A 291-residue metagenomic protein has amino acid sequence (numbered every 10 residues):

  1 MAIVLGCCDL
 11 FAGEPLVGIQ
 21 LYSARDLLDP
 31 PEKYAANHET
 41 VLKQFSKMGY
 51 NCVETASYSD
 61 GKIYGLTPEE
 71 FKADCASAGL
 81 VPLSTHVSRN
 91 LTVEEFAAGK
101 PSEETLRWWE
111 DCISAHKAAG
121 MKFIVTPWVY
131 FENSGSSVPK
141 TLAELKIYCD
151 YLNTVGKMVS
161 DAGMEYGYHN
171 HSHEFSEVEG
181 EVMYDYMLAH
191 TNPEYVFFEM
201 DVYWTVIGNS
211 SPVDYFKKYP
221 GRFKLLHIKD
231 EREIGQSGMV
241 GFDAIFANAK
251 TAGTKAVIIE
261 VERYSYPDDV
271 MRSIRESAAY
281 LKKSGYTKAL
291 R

Functional and structural regions predicted by a protein language model:
M1-D9: Bacterial N-terminal signal peptides
C8-K122, R275, A279-R291: N-terminal pre-domain/capping segments
P15-L21, V53-T55, P82-V87, I124-T126 (+4 more regions): Hydrophobic faces of well-ordered beta-strands that scaffold small-molecule active sites in alpha/beta enzyme cores
R25-Y34, T55-P68, R89-L106, F131-S137 (+4 more regions): Acidic-and-aromatic substrate-binding clefts and catalytic sites of carbohydrate-active enzymes
H38-L42, P68-K72, W109-I113, C149-G156 (+4 more regions): Generic structural signal for well-ordered alpha-helices, preferentially at hydrophobic/aromatic core positions
F96-F197, M271: Active-site acidic/histidine proton-transfer and metal-coordination neighborhood in alpha/beta enzyme cores
V159-F246: Acidic/histidine-rich catalytic cores of soluble enzymes
I234, N248-A249, T254, E262-R291: Aromatic-rich peripheral "rim/lid" segments of glycoside hydrolase catalytic domains that contact and position glycan
